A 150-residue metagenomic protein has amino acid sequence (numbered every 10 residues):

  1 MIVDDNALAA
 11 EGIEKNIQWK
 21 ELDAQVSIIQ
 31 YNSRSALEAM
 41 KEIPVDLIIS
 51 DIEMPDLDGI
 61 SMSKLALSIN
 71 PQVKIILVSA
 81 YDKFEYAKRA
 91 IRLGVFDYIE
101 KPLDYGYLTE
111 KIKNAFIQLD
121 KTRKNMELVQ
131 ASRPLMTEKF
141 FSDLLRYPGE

Functional and structural regions predicted by a protein language model:
D4, D51: Active-site residues of response regulator receiver
A7-I28: Two-component/phosphorelay signaling modules centered on CheY-like receiver
I29-L47: Acidic, metal-coordinating helix/loop segments flanking the phosphotransfer/catalytic sites of two-component signaling
N32-S35, D58-S61, S79: Acidic catalytic/metal-coordinating carboxylates
E38, I60-P71: Short amphipathic alpha-helix used as the core "switch/output" element in two-component signaling
M54: Receiver (REC) domain active-site loop signature in two-component systems and cognate sites in sensor histidine kinases
I91, L103-E150: Interdomain helical linkers/hinges and coiled-coil/dimerization scaffolds that transmit conformational signals
